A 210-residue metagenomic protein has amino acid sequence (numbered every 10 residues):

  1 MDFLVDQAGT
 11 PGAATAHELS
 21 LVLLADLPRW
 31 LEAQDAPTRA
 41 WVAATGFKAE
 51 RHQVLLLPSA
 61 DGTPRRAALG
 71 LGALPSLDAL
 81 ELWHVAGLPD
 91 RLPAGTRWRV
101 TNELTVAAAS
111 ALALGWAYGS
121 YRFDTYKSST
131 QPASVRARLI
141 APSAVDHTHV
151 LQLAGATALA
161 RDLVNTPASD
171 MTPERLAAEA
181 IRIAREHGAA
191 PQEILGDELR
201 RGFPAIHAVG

Functional and structural regions predicted by a protein language model:
M1-G210: N-terminal hydrophobic/helix-forming segments and targeting peptides
